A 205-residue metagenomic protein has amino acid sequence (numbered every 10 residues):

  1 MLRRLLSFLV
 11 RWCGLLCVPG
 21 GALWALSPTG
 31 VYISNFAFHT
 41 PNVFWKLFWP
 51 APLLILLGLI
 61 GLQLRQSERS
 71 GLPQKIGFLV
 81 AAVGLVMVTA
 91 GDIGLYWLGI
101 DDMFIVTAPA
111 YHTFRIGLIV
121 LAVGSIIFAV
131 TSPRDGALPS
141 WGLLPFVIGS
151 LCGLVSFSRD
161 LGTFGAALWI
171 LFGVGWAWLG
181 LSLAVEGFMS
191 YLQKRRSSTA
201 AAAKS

Functional and structural regions predicted by a protein language model:
M1-S205: Hydrophobic, aromatic-enriched alpha-helical segments typical of multi-pass transmembrane helices
